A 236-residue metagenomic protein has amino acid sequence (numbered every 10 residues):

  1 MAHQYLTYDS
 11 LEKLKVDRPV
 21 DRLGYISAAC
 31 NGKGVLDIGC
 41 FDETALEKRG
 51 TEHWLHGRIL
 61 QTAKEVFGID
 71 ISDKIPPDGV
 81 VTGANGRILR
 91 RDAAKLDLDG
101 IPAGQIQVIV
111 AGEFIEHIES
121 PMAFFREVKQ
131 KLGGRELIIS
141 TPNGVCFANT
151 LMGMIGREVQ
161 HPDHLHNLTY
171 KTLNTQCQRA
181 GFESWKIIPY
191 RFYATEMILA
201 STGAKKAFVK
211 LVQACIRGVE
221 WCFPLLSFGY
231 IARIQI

Functional and structural regions predicted by a protein language model:
A2-P19, K74, G79-V80, E119-I236: S-adenosyl-L-methionine-dependent methyltransferase catalytic module, highlighting the catalytic core
K13-G34: Compositionally biased, low-hydrophobicity segments enriched in charged and small polar residues
V20, G24, I38-F41, F192: Short, solvent-exposed beta-strand-terminating loops
S27-L151, L168-C177, Y230-I236: Conserved SAM-binding loop
